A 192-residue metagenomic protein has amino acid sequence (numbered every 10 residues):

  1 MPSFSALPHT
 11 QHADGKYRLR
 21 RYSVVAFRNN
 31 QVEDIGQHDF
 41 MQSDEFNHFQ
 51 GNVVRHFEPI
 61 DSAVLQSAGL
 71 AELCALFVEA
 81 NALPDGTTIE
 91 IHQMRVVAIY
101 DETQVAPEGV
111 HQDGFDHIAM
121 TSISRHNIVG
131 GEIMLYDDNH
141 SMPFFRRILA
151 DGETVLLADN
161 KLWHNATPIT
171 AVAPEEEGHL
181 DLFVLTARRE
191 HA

Functional and structural regions predicted by a protein language model:
M1-H48: N-terminal auxiliary "cap/dimerization" subdomain that precedes the catalytic jelly-roll/cupin core of mononuclear
A6-D14, C74-A82, M120-I123, G152-E153 (+1 more regions): Intrinsically disordered, low-complexity boundary segments flanking structured domains
L19, D85, D113, N160 (+1 more regions): A short, structural micro-pattern
Y22, F27-R28, H92-M94, S122 (+2 more regions): Structured loops at beta-to-helix junctions and adjacent beta-edge loops in soluble globular domains
D34-E90: Signature of the catalytic double-stranded beta-helix
V53-G69, V97, D101, I123-M134 (+1 more regions): Short N-terminal helix-initiation segments at or just after the protein's N-terminus
L83-H92, V96-A150: Catalytic core of non-heme Fe(II) oxygenases with the double-stranded beta-helix
E132-A192: Catalytic core of Fe(II)/2-oxoglutarate
